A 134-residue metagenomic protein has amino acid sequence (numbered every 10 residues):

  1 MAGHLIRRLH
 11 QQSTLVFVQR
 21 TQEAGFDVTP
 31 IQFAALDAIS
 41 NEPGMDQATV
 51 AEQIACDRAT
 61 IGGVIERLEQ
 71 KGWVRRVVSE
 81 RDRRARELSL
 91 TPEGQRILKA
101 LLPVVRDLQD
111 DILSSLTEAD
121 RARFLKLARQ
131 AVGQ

Functional and structural regions predicted by a protein language model:
M1-D27, A38: N-terminal leader segment of winged-helix/HTH proteins
H10, F33, D37-N41, L102 (+1 more regions): Short, locally clustered residues in the helix-turn-helix/winged-helix DNA-binding domain
Q19, G44, E66-R129, G133: Charged, amphipathic alpha-helical coiled-coil/dimerization segments
A38, E42, Q53, K71: Residues within the alpha-helical elements of helix-turn-helix
A59: Key DNA-contact positions within bacterial/archaeal DNA-binding proteins
